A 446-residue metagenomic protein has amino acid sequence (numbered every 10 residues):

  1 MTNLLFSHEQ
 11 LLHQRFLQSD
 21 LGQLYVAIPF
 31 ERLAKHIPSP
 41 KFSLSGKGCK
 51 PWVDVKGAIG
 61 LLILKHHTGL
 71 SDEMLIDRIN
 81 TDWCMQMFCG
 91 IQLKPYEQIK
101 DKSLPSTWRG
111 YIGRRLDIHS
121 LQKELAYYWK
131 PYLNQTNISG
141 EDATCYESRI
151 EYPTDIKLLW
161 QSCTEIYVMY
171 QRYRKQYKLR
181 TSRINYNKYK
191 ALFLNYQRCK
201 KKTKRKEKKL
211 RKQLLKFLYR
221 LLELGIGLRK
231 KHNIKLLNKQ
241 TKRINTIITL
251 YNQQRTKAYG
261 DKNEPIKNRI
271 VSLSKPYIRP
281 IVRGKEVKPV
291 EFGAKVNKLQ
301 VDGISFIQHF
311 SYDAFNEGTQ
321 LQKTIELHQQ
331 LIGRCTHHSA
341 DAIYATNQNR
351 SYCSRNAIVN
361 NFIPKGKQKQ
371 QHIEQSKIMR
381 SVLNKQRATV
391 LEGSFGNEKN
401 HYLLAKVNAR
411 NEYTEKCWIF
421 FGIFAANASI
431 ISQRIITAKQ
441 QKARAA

Functional and structural regions predicted by a protein language model:
M1-K35, Q433, T437-A446: Charged, often Cys/His-bearing segments associated with DNA-binding zinc-finger transcription factors
Q23-G60, H67: Basic, short loop/linker segments at the boundary and entry of helix-turn-helix/winged-helix-like folds
G48-V53, W83, H338-Q348, K367: Acidic, metal-coordinating catalytic cores used for nucleic-acid/nucleotide bond scission and strand-transfer chemistry
L61, L75, D101-W108, I138-E147 (+6 more regions): Short, conserved catalytic/metal-binding motifs centered on acidic residues
Q92, Y96-K275: Active-site- or DNA-interface-adjacent structural scaffold in DNA-acting proteins
T241-N245, Q254-K262, R380-A446: Basic, amphipathic alpha-helical segments enriched in Lys/Arg and hydrophobic/aromatic residues
K262-N297: Active-site cores of enzymes that catalyze phosphoryl transfer or operate on phosphate-rich substrates
K285-Q330: Electropositive, glycine- and tryptophan-enriched low-complexity nucleic-acid-binding patches
